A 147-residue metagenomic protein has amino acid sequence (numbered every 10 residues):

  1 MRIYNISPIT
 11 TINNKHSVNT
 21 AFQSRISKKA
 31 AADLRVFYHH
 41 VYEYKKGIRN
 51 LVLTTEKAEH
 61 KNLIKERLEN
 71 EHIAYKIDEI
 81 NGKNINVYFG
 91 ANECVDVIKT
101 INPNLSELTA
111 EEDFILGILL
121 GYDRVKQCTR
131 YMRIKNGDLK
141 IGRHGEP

Functional and structural regions predicted by a protein language model:
M1, L51, I85-V87: A broad, low-specificity signal marking well-ordered, structured residues that form hydrophobic/aromatic
M1-F22, H144-P147: Non-Sec secretion/translocation targeting segments of pathogen effectors
Y4, T54-E56, G90: A structural detector for beta-sheet-dominated domains
N19-K61: Basic/polar, acidic-poor N-terminal "presequence/leader" segments that form or can form short amphipathic helices
E59-E112, L120-G145: Intrinsic-disorder/low-complexity detector
